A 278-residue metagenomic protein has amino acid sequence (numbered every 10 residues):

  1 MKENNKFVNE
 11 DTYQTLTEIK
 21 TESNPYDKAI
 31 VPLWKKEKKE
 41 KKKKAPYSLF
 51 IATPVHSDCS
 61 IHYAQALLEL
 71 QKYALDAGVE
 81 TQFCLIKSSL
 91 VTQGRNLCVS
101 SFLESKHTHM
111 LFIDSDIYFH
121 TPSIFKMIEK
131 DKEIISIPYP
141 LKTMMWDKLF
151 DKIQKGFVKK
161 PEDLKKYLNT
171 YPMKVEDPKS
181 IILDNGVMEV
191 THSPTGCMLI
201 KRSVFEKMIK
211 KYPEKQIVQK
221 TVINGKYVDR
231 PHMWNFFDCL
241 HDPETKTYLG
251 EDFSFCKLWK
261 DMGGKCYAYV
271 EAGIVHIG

Functional and structural regions predicted by a protein language model:
K2-S88, Q93: N-proximal low-complexity "stem/linker" segments adjacent to membrane-targeting elements
L75, I128, K260: Anion (oxyanion) recognition and catalysis
Q82-L90, A268-I277: Acidic carboxylate-rich catalytic motifs and surrounding loops in phosphoryl-/glycosyl-chemistry enzymes
N96-H109: Active-site nucleotide-sugar/metal-binding loop of Leloir-type enzymes
V99, H120-D238: Conserved catalytic core of nucleotide-sugar-dependent glycosyltransferases
H107-Y118: Short beta-strand-to-loop acidic/aromatic patch adjacent to the donor-nucleotide binding site
H109, E133-I134, C266: Short, Asp-centered acidic motifs that coordinate Mg2+ and/or phosphate in catalytic or ligand-binding sites
K211-H276: Catalytic donor-sugar/metal-binding loop of nucleotide-sugar-dependent glycosyltransferases
